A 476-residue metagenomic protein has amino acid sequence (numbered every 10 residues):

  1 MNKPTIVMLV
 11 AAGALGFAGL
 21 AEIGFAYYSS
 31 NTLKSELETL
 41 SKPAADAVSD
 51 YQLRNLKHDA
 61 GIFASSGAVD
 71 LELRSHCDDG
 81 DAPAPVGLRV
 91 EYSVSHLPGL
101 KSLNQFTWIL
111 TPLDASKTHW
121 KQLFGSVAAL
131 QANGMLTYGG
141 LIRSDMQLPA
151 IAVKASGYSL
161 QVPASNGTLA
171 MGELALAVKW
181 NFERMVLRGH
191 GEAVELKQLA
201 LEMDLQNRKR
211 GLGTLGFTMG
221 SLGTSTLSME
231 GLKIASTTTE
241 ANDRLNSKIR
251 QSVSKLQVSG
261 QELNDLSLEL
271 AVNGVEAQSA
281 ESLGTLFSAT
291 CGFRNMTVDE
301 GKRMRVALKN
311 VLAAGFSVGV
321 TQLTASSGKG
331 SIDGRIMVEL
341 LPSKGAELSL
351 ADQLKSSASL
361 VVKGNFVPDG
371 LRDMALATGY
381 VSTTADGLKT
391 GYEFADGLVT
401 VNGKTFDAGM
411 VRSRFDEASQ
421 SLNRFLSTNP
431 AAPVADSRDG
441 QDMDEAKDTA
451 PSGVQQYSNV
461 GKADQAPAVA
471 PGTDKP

Functional and structural regions predicted by a protein language model:
M1-I6: Positively charged n-region of N-terminal signal peptides that target proteins for export
M8-P476: Glycine-rich, small/hydroxylated-residue low-complexity segments
